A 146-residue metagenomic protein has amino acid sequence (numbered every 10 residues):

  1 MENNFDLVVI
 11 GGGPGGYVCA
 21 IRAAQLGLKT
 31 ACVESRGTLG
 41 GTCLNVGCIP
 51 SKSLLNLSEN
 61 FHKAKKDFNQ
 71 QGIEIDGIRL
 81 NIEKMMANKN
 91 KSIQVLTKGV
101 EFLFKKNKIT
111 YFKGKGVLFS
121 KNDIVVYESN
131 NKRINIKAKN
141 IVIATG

Functional and structural regions predicted by a protein language model:
M1-G13: Beta1/beta-strand and adjacent pyrophosphate-binding region of the FAD-binding site in flavoprotein oxidoreductases
E2-N4, R22-L28, E34-G146: Glycine-rich flavin
V9, A20-A23: Hydrophobic alpha-helical segments that mediate membrane insertion or helix-helix packing
I10, V33-E34: The conserved SAM/SAH-binding core of class I Rossmann-like methyltransferase domains, concentrating on the hydrophobic
G16-Y17: N-terminal Rossmann-fold NAD(P) dinucleotide-binding loop
